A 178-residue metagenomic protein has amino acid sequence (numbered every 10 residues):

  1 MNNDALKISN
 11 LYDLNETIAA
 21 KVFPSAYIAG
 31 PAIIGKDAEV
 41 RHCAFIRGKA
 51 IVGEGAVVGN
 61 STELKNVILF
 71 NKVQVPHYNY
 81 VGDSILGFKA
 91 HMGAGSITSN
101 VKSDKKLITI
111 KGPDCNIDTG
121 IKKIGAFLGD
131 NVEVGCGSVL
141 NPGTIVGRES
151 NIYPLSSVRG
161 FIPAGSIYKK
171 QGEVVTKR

Functional and structural regions predicted by a protein language model:
M1-F45, K49: Extended, small-residue-rich solenoid/repeat segments and analogous flexible loops that form exposed scaffolds
D4-S9, V22-P24, E54-N60, S99 (+1 more regions): Short, functional N-terminal and low-complexity linear motifs
P24, K36, G53-E54, K65 (+2 more regions): The repeat-register position in solenoid repeat domains
R41, R47, I51-G53, G59 (+2 more regions): Transmembrane beta-barrel architecture of outer membranes
N60-S61, N66-K72, P76-R178: Glycine-rich hexapeptide-repeat left-handed beta-helix
